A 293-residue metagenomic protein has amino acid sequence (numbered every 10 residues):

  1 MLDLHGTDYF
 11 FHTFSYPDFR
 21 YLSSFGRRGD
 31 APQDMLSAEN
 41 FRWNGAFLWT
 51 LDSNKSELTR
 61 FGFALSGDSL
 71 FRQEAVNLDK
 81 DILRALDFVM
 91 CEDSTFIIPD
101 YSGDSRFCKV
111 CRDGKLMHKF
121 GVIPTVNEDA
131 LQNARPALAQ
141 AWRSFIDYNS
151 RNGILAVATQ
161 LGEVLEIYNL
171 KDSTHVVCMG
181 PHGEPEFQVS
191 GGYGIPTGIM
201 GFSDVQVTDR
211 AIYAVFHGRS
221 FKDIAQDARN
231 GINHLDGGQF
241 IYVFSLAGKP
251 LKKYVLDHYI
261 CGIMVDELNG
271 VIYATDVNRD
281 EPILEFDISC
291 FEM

Functional and structural regions predicted by a protein language model:
M1-G6, R42-S53, V89, D93-D100 (+4 more regions): Short beta-strand elements that form the blades of beta-propeller/WD-repeat-like and other beta-sheet-rich scaffold
R20-N54, E74-D79, D257-C261: Blade-loop segments of beta-propeller domains
Y21-G29, D68-D79, M117-N127, H175-V189 (+2 more regions): Beta-propeller fold detector
A31-Q33, H182-G194, L246-E267: Conserved blade-ending motifs and adjacent loop-strand segments that build the rim/top face of beta-propeller domains
E39-N44, L86-E92, P136-N152, G198-T208 (+1 more regions): Structural signature of eukaryotic scaffold interfaces centered on beta-propeller domains
K55-S56, G62-D100, T125-V126: Asp-box/WD-like beta-propeller blade repeats and closely related beta-sheet repeat scaffolds
K109-D113, R229-G248, D287-C290: Beta-propeller blade signature
V215-D236, I283-F286: Short, conserved, GDST-rich strand-edge loop motifs in beta-rich repeat architectures
